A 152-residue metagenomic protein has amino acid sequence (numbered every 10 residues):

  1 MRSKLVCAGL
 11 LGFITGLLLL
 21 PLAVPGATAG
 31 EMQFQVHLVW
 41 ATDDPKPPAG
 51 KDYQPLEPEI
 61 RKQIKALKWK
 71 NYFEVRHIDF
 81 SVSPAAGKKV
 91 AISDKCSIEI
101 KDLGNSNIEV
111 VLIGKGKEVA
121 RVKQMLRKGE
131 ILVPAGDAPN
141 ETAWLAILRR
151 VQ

Functional and structural regions predicted by a protein language model:
M1-K4: Positively charged n-region of N-terminal signal peptides that target proteins for export
G9-P21: Bacterial N-terminal signal peptides
P21-A29: Signal peptide processing junction and immediate N-terminal pro/mature segment of secreted/exported proteins
T28-Q152: Outer membrane pore-forming secretion/assembly proteins and partners of Gram-negative envelopes
